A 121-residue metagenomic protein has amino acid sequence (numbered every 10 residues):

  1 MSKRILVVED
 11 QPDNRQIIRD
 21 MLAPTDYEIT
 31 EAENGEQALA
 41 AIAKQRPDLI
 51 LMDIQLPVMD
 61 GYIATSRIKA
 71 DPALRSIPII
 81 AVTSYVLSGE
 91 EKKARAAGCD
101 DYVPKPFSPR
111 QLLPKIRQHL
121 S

Functional and structural regions predicted by a protein language model:
E9: Conserved acidic carboxylate
P12-T30, K44, H119: Two-component/phosphorelay signaling modules centered on CheY-like receiver
E31-L49: Acidic, metal-coordinating helix/loop segments flanking the phosphotransfer/catalytic sites of two-component signaling
A32-E33, L56-M59, I68, G89: Hydrophobic residue at a beta-alpha junction that N-caps the helix immediately following a catalytic beta-strand/loop
Q45, P57, R75, L87 (+1 more regions): The feature encodes the CheY-like receiver
D53, T83: Active-site residues of response regulator receiver
F107-I116: C-terminal output helix
